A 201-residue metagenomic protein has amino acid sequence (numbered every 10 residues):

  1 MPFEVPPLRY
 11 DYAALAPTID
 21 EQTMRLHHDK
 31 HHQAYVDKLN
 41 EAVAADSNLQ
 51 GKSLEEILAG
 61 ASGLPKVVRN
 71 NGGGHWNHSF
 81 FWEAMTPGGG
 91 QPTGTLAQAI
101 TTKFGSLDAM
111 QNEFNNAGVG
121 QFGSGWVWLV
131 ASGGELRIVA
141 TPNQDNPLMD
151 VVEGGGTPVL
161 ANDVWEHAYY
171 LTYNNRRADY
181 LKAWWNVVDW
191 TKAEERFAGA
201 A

Functional and structural regions predicted by a protein language model:
M1-A201: Feature for soluble, non-membrane regions of globular proteins
